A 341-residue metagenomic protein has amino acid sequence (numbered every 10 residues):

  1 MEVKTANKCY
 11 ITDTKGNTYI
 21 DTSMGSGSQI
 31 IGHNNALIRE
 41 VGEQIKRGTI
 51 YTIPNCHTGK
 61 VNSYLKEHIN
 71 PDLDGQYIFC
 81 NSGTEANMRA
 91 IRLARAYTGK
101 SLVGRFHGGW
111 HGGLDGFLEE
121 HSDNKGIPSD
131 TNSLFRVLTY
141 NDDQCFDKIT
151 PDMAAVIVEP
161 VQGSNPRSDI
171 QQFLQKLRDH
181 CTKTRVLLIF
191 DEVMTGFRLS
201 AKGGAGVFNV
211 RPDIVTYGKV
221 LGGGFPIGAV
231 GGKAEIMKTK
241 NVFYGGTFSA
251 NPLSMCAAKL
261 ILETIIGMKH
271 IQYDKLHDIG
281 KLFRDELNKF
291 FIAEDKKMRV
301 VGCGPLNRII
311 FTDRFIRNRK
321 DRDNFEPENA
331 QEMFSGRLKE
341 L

Functional and structural regions predicted by a protein language model:
M1-L341: Conserved N-terminal phosphate-binding loop of PLP-dependent enzymes in the Aspartate aminotransferase
